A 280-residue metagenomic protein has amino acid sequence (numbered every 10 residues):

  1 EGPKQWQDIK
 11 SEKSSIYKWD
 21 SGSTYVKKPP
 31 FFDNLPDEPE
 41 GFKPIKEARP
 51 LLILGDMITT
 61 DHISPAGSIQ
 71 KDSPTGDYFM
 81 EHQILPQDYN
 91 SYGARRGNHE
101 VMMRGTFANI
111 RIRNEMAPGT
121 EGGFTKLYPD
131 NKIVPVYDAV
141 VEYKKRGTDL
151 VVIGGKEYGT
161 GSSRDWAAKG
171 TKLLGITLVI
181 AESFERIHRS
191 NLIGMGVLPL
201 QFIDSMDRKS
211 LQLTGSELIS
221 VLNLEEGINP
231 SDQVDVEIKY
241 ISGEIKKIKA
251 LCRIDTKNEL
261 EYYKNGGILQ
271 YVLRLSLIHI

Functional and structural regions predicted by a protein language model:
E1-L277: Fe-S-dependent hydro-lyases/dehydratases of central metabolism
